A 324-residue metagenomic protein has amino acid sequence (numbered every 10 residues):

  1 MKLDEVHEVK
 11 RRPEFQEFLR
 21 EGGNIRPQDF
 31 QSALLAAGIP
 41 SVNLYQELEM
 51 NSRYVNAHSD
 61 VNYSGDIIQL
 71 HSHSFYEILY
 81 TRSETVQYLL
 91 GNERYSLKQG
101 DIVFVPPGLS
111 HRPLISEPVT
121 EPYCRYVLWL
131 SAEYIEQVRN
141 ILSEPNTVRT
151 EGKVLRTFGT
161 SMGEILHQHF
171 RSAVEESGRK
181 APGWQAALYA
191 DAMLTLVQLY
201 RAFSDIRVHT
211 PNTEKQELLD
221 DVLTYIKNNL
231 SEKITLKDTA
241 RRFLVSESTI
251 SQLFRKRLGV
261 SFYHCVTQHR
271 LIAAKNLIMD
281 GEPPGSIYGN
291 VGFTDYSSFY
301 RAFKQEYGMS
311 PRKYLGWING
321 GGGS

Functional and structural regions predicted by a protein language model:
M1-L3, N290, R301-S324: …primarily DNA-binding HTH/wHTH and HhH modules…
M1-L89, E93-S96, S298, G321-S324: Generic protein-terminus/edge-of-domain signal
K2-E17, I141-L194, Q198: Amphipathic alpha-helical segments enriched in hydrophobic/aromatic residues interleaved with Lys/Arg
N51-V148, Q185: N-terminal regulatory/effector-sensing and dimerization cores that precede helix-turn-helix DNA-binding domains
G100, T249-F254, L258, S298-F299 (+1 more regions): Short hydrophobic/aromatic patch on the recognition helix
M162, E214-V222, T267-R270: N-terminal positioning helix adjacent to the helix-turn-helix/winged-helix DNA-binding module
S177, L196-L199, F203, I226 (+3 more regions): Hydrophobic recognition helices of helix-based DNA-binding modules
T224, N228, K233, K237 (+3 more regions): Terminal helix-turn-helix DNA-binding modules in bacterial transcription factors
